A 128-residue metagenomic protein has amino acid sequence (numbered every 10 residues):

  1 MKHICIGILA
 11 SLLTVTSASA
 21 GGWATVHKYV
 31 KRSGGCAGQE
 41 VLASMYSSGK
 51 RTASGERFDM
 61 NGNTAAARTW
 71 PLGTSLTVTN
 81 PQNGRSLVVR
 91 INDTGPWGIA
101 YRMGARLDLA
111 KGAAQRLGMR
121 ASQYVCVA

Functional and structural regions predicted by a protein language model:
M1-I4: Positively charged n-region of N-terminal signal peptides that target proteins for export
I6-V15: Bacterial N-terminal signal peptides
A20-A128: Secreted/periplasmic proteins
